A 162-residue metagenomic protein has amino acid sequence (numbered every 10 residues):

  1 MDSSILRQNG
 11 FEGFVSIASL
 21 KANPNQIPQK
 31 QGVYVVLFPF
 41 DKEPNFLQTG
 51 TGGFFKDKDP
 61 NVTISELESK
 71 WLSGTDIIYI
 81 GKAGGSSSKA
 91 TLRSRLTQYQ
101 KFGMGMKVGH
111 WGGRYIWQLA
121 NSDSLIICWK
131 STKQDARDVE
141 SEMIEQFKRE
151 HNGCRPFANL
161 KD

Functional and structural regions predicted by a protein language model:
M1-D162: Boundary/linker segments flanking structured domains
